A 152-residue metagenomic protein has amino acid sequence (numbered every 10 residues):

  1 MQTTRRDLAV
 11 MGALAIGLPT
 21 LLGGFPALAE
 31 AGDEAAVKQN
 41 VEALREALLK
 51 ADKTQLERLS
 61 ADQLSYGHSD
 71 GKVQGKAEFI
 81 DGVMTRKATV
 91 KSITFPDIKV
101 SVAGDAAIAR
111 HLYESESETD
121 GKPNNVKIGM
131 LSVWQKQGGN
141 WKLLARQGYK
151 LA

Functional and structural regions predicted by a protein language model:
M1-Q2, L18: A detector of low-complexity, intrinsically disordered, Ser/Thr/Gly/Pro/Ala-rich segments
Q2-M11: Bacterial N-terminal signal peptides that target proteins for export
V10-L21, F25-R58, S65-A152: A beta-strand edge to alpha-helix "cap/lid" segment located at domain peripheries
